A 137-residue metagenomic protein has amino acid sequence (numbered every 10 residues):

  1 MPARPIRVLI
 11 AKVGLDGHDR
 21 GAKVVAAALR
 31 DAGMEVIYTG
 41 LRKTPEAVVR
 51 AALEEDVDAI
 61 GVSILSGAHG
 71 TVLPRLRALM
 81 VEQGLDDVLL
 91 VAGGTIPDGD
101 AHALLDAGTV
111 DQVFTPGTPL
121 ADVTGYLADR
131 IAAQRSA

Functional and structural regions predicted by a protein language model:
M1-T39, R50-L53, D129-A133, A137: ATP-dependent carboxylate/acyl-activation modules
A22-G125: Cofactor-cradling patches in redox/metallo enzymes
